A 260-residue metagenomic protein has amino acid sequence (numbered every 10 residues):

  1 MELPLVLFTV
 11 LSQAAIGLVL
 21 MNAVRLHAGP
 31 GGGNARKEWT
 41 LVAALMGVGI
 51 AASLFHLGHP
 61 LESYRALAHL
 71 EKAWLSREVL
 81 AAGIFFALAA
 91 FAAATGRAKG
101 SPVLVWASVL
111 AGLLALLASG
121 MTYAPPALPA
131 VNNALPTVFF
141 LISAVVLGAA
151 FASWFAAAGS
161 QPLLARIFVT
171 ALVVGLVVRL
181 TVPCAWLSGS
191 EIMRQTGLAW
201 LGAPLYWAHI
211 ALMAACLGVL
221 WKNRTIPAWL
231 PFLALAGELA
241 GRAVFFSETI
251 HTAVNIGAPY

Functional and structural regions predicted by a protein language model:
M1-G17: Hydrophobic transmembrane alpha-helical segments in integral membrane proteins
L3, L11, R36, K72 (+3 more regions): Long, contiguous internal "core" modules enriched in hydrophobic/ aromatic residues
A14, L18-I84: Membrane helical hairpin/interfacial module
S63, W186, T249: Active-site-proximal flexible loops/turns
A240-Y260: Juxtamembrane boundary at the C-terminal end of a transmembrane helix
